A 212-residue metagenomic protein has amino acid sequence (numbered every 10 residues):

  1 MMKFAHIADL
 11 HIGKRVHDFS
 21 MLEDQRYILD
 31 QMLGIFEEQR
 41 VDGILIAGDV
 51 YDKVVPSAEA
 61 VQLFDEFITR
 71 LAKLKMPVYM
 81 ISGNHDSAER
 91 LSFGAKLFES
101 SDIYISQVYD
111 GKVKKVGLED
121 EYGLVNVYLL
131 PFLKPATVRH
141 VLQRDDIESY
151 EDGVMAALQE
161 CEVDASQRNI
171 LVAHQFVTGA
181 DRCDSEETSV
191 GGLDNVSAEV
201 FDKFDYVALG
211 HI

Functional and structural regions predicted by a protein language model:
M1-T69, K73, L171: N-terminal active-site segment of His-dependent metallophosphoesterases
D42, P77, Y104: Residue-level detector of anion-binding/catalytic polar loops
I46-D49, I81-N84, L209: Glycine-rich beta-strand-to-loop/alpha-helix junction loops that act as flexible
P56, H85-I212: His/Asp/Glu-rich metal-coordinating catalytic cores of metallo-dependent phosphodiesterases/hydrolases acting on
K73-V78, Q167: A short helix->loop->beta-strand "cap" motif at the edges of active sites that frequently abuts
